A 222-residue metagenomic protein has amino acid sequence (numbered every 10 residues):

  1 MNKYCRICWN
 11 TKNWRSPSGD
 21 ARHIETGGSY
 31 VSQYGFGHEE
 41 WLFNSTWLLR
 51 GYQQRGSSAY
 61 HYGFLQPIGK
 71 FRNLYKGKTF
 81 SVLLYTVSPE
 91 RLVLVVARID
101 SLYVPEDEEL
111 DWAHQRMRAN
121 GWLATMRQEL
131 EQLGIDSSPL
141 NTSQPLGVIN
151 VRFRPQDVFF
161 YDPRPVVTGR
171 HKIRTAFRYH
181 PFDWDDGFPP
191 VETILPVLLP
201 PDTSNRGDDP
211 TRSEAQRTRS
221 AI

Functional and structural regions predicted by a protein language model:
M1-E40, E109-I222: Contiguous surface segments at macromolecular interaction interfaces
A21-G77: Short N-terminal edge-element motif at the start of the domain
H61-D107: Aromatic- and glycine-enriched beta-alpha-beta binding-site module
